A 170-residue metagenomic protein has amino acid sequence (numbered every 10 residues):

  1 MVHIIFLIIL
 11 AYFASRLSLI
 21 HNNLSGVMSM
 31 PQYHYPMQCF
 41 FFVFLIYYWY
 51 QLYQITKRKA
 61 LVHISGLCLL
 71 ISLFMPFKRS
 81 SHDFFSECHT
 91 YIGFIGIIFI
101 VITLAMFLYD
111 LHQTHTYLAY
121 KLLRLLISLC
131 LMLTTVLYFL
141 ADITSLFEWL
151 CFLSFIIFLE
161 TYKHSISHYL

Functional and structural regions predicted by a protein language model:
M1-F6, T56-G66, H115-I127: Membrane-interfacial loop-to-transmembrane alpha-helix junctions, especially the N-terminal start
M1-I55: N-terminal topogenic module of multi-pass integral membrane proteins
R16-N23, F74-F84, D110-H112, T134-I143: Juxtamembrane "helix-exit" motif on the non-cytosolic side of transmembrane helices
M28-Q32, T56, S80-T90, H115-L118 (+1 more regions): Juxtamembrane loop-transmembrane helix junctions in multi-pass integral membrane proteins, especially the extracellular
M37-I64, M75-F77, L104-H112: Internal transmembrane alpha-helix with an interfacial aromatic "cap," most often the third helix
S65-L123: Membrane-proximal helix-loop-helix units in multi-pass membrane proteins
H115-L170: Terminal transmembrane helical module of multi-pass membrane proteins
